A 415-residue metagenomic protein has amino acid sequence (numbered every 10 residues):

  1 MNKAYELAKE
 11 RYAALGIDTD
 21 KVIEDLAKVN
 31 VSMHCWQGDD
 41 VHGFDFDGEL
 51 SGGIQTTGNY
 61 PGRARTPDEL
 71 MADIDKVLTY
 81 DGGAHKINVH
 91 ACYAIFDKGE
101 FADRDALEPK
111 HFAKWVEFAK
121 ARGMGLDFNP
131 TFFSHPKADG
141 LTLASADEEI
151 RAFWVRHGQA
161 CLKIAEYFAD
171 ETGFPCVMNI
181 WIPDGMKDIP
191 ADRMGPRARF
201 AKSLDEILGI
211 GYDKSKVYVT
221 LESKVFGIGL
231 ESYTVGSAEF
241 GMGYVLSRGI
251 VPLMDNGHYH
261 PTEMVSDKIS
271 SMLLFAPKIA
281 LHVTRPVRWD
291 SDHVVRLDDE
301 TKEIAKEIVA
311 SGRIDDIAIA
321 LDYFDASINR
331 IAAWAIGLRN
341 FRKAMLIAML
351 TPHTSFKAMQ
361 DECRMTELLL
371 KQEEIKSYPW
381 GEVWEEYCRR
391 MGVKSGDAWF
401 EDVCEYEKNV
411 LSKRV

Functional and structural regions predicted by a protein language model:
M1-A146, F153, L162-I164, D170 (+7 more regions): Alpha/beta catalytic barrel-like cores
K110-A119, G123, S145-C161, R197-D213 (+1 more regions): Acidic, His- and aromatic-enriched active-site or binding-groove loops in soluble protein domains that engage sugars
P175-I189: Aromatic- and glycine-enriched pocket-lining scaffold segments that form the walls of small-molecule binding clefts
P183-G185, K224, Y323: Short linear capping/connector segments at secondary-structure termini
K187-E300: Acidic/histidine-rich catalytic cores of soluble enzymes
